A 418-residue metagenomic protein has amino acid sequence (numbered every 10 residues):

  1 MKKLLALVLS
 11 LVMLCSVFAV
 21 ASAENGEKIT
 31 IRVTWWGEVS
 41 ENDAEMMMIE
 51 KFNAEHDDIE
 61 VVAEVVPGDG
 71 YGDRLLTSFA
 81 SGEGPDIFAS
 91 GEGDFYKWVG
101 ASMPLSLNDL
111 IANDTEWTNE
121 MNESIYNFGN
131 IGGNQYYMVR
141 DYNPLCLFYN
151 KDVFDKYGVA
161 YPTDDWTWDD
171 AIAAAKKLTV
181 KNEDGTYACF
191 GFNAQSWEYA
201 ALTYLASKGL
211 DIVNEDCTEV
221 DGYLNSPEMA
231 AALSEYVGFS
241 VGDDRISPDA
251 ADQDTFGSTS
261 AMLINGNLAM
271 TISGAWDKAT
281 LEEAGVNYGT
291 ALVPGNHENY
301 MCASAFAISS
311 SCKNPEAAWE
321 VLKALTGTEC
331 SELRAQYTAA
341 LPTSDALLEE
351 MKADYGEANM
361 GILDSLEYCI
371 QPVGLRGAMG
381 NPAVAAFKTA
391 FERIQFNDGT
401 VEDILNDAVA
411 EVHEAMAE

Functional and structural regions predicted by a protein language model:
E27-E38, I59-E64, D86-I87, Y136 (+1 more regions): Short, well-ordered beta-strand elements
K51-M121, D155-G158, A261-I264, A269-M270 (+2 more regions): Extracytoplasmic "Venus flytrap"/periplasmic binding protein-like
A54, E60, Y157, D243 (+3 more regions): Extracytoplasmic/periplasmic substrate-recognition and gating elements
G91-C146, N287-A291, E350-E357: Hinge/lid segment of periplasmic solute-binding proteins
V99-M103, I125-P162, N193-T218, Y300-I308 (+2 more regions): Periplasmic solute-binding protein
N108-M121, T163-D164, N182-D184, A188-G191 (+4 more regions): Short, solvent-exposed loop/beta-turn-alpha elements that line the ligand-binding surface or hinge of extracytoplasmic
A175-K176, T218-D252: Glycine-centered hinge/linker elements that transmit conformational signals in sensory and ligand-binding systems
Q336-K388, R393: Long, aromatic- and glycine/proline-rich binding clefts that accommodate carbohydrate-like moieties
